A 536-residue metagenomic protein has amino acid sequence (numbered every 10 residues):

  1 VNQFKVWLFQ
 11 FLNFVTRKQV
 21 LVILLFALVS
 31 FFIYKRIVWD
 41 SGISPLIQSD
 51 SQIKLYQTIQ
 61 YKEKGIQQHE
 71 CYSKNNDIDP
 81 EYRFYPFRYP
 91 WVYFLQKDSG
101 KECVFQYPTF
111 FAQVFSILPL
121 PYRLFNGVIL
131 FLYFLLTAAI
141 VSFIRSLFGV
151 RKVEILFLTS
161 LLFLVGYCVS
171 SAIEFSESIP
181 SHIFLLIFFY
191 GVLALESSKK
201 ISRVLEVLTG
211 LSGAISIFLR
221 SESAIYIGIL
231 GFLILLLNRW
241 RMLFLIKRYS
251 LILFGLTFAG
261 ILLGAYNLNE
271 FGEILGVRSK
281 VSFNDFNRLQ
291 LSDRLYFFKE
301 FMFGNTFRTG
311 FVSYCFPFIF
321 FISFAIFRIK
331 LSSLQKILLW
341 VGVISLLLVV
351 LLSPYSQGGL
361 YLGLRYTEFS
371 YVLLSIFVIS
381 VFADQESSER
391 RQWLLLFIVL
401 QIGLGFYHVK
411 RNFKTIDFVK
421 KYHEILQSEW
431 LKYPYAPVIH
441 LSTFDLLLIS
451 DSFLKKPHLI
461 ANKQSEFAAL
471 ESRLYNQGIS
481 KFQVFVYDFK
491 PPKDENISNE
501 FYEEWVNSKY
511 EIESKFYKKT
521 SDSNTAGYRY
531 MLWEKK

Functional and structural regions predicted by a protein language model:
V1-N2, F9, N13-A27, K152-L156 (+6 more regions): Signature aromatic-anchored transmembrane alpha helix within multi-pass, membrane-resident enzymes that catalyze glycan
W39-I43, L396-D451: Membrane-embedded, lumen/periplasm-facing catalytic core of multi-pass transferases that use lipid-linked donors
I47, E63-F110, F115-L118, S282-L289: Interfacial juxtamembrane loops and adjacent helix segments that form the catalytic/substrate-binding surfaces
S49, V128-L132, S160-I187, V192 (+2 more regions): Multi-pass, polyprenyl lipid-linked donor-dependent membrane glycosyltransferases
L124-G149, I183-G191, I326: Transmembrane-helix motifs of polytopic, lipid-linked glycan transferases
L135-S142, L236, R241, G310-I344 (+1 more regions): Hydrophobic, aromatic-rich transmembrane alpha-helices and their immediate juxtamembrane boundary segments
P180, I225, S313-C315, G359-Q385: Hydrophobic/aromatic-rich transmembrane helices and adjacent perimembrane loops
K247-F324, I344-V349: Membrane-lumen/periplasm interface segments of specific transmembrane helices in polyprenyl phosphate-linked
